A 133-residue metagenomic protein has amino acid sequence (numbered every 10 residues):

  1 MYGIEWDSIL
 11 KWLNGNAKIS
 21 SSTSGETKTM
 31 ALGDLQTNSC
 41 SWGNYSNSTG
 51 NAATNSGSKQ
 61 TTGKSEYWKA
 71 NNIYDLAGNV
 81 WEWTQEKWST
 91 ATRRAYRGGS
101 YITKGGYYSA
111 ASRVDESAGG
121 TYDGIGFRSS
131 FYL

Functional and structural regions predicted by a protein language model:
M1, D7, N72-D75, V80-W83 (+1 more regions): Structural recognition of the beta-strand scaffold that forms the well-ordered cores of secreted hydrolase catalytic
M1, Y67, S89-L133: Disulfide-stabilized, aromatic/cysteine-rich ligand-recognition loop
M1-G63, W68, W83: Short, well-ordered surface patches within globular domains
A17, A31, A52-A53, A70 (+5 more regions): A sequence-composition feature that detects small, non-aromatic residues
